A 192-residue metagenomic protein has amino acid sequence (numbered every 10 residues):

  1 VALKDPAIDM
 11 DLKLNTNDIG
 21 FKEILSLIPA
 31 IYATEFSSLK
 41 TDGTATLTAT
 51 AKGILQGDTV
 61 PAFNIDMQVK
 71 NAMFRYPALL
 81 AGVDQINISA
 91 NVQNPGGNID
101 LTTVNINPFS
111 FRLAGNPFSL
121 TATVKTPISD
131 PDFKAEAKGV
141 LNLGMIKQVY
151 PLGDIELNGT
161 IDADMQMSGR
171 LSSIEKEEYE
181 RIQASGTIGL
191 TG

Functional and structural regions predicted by a protein language model:
V1-F109, N116-G192: Membrane-proximal interfacial segments on either side of biological membranes
